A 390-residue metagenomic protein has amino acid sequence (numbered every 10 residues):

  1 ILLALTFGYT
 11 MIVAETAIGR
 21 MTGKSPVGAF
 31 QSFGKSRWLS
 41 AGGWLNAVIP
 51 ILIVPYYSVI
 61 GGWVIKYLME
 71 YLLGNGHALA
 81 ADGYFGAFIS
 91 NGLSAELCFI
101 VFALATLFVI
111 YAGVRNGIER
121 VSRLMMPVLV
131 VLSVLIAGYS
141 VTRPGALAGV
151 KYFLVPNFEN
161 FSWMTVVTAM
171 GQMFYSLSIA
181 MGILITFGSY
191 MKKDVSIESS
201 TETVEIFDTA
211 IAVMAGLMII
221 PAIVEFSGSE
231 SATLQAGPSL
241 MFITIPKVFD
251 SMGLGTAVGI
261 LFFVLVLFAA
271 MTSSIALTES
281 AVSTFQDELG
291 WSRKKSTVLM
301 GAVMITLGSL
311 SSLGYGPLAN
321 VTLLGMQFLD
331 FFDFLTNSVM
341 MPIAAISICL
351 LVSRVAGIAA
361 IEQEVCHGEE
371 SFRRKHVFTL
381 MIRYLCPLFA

Functional and structural regions predicted by a protein language model:
L2-G34, S58, F226-S227, L350-R354 (+1 more regions): Juxtamembrane transmembrane-helix boundary signature
G8-S25, L39-Y84, A270-T284, P342 (+2 more regions): Hydrophobic transmembrane alpha-helices that form the core helical bundles of multi-pass secondary transporters
K24-L45, S58-R115, P144-T168, Q235-F242 (+2 more regions): Inter-helical loop and helix-membrane interface segments of multi-pass membrane transporters/permeases
G28, G61-S90, M191-D194, S199 (+4 more regions): Helix-loop-helix connectors at the membrane interface of multi-pass transporters/channels
K35, A41-A47, G290-G301, D333-F389: C-terminal membrane-solvent junction of multi-pass transporters and transport-like membrane proteins
V54-L79, V130-F153, V224-E225, L307-Y315 (+1 more regions): Hydrophobic alpha-helical segments and their helix-loop junctions in multi-pass secondary transporters
G92, E96-L97, F207-V213, T256-G259 (+3 more regions): Loop-to-transmembrane helix boundary motifs in multi-pass membrane proteins
E119, R123-M271, K295-S296: Membrane-embedded translocation segments of transport machinery
